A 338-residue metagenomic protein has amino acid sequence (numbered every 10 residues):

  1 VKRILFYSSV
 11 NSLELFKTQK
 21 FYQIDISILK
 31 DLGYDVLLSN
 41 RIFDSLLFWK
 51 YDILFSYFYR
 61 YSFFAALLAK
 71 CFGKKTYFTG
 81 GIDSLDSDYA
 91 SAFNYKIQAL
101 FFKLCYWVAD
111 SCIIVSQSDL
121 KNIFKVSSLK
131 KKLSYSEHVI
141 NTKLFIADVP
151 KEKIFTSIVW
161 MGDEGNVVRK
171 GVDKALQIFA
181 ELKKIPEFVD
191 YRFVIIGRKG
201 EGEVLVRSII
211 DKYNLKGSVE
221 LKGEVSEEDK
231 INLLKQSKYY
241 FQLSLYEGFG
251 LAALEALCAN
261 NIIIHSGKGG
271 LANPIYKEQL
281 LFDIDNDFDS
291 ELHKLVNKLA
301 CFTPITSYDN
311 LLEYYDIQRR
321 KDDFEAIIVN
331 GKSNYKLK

Functional and structural regions predicted by a protein language model:
K17-K20, N286, A300-L337: A charged, aromatic-enriched C-terminal amphipathic alpha-helix characteristic of glycosyltransferases across folds
S56-S62, G80-G81: Short His-centered aromatic/hydrophobic patch
N94-C112: Membrane-proximal helix-turn-helix segments that form the acceptor-binding/catalytic region of lipid-linked
W107-K131: A short, active-site helix/loop in glycosyltransferases that binds the activated sugar's phosphate group
D148-K170, L176-F179: Conserved donor-binding/catalytic core segment of Leloir-type glycosyltransferases
V206-V225: Nucleotide-activated donor-binding/catalytic signature segment of Leloir-type glycosyltransferases, i.e., the conserved
L245: Aromatic "clamp/platform" in nucleotide-sugar-dependent glycosyltransferases that forms part of the donor/acceptor
A272-L295: Change "using UDP/GDP/dTDP sugars" to "using nucleotide sugars
